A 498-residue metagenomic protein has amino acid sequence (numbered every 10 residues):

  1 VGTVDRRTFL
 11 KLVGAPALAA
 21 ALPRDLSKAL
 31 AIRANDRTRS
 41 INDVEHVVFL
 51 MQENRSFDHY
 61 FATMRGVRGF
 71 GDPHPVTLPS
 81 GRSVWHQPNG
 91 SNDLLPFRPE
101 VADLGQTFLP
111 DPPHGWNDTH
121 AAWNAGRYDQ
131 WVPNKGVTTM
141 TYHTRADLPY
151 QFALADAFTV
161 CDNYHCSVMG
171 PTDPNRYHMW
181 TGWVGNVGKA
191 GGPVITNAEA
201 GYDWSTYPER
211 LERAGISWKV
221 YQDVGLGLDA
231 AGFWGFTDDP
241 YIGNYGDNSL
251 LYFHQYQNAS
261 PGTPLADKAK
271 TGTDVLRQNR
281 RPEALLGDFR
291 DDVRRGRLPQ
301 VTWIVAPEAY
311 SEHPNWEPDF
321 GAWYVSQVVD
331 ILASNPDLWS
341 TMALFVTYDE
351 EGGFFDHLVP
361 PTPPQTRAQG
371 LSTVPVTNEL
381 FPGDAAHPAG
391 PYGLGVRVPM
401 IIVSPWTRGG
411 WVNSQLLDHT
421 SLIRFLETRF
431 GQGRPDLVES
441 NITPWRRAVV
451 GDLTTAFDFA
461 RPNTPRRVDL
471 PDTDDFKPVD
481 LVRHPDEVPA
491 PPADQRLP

Functional and structural regions predicted by a protein language model:
G2-P498: N-terminal pro-sequences and low-complexity stem/linker regions of secreted or lumenal proteins
